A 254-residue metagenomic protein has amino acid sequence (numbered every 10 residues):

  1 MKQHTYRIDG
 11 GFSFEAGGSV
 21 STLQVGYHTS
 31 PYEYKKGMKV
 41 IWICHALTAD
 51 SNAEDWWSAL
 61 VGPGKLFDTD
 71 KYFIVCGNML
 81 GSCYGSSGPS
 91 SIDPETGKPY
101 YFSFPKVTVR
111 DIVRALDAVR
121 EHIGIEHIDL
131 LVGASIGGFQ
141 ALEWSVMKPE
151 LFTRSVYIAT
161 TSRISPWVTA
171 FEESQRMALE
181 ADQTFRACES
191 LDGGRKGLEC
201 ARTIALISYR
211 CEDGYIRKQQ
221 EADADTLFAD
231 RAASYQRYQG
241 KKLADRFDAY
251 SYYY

Functional and structural regions predicted by a protein language model:
M1-V40: Catalytic-loop region of hydrolases
H28-P94: N-terminal cap/lid subdomain of alpha/beta-hydrolase-fold enzymes
F67-K71, C83, T108-R110, D117 (+1 more regions): A gly/proline- and charged-residue-enriched helix-loop-helix capping module
G97-F104, F185-L191: Short glycine/proline- and acidic residue-enriched helix-loop micro-motifs that form flexible lids or anion-recognition
G97-S103, R110-L130: Conserved acidic catalytic loop of the alpha/beta-hydrolase fold
E126-T169: Conserved hydrolase catalytic core segment
L151, Y157-K242: Alpha/beta-hydrolase-fold enzymes
A244-Y254: Hydrophobic, aromatic-rich cap/lid helix
